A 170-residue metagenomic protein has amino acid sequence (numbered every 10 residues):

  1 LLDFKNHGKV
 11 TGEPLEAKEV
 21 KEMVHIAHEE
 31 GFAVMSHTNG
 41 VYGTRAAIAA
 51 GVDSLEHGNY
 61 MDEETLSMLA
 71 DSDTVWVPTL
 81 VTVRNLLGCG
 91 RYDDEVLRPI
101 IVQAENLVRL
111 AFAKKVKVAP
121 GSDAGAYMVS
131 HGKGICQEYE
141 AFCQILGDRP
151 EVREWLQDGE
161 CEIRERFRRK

Functional and structural regions predicted by a protein language model:
L1-W76, L97-A119, Q137, E165 (+1 more regions): Histidine/acidic residue-rich metal-binding segments in metalloenzymes
H7-V10, G88, G132-K133: Short acidic, glycine/serine/threonine-rich loops at helix termini
E29, Y92, V102-K170: His/Asp/Glu-enriched, well-ordered alpha-helical/loop segment that forms or immediately abuts the divalent-metal
T38, L80, S122-A124: Active-site metal-binding loops of divalent metal-dependent hydrolases
T44, N85-L86, S130, I145: Active-site-proximal flexible loops/turns
M61, T82-R84, G125-Y127: Short, catalytically relevant binding-site loops at active-site mouths
E63-A70, L86-C89, R153: Short, charged, surface-exposed secondary-structure boundary motifs
P78-R98: Active-site loop ensemble at the mouth of alpha/beta enzyme cores that anchors a bound cofactor
